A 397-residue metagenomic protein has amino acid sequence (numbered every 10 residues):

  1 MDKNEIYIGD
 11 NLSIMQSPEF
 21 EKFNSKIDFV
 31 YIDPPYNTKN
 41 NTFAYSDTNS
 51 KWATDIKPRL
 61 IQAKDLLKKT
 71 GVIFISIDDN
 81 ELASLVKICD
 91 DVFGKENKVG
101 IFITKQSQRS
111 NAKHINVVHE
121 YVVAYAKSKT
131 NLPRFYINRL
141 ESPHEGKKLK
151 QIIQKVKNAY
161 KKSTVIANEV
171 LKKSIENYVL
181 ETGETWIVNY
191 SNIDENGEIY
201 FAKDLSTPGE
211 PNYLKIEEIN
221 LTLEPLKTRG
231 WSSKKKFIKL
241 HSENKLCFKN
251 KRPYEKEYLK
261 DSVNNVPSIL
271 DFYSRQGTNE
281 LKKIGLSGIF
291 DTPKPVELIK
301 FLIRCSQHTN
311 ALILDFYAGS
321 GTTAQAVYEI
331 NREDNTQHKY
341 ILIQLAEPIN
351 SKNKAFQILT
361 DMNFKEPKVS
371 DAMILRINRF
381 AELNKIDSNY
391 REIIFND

Functional and structural regions predicted by a protein language model:
M1-L312, D334, E347-S351: Class I S-adenosyl-L-methionine
M1-P18, D361-S388, I393: S-adenosyl-L-methionine
N11, W52-A53, L82, P295-F380: Conserved S-adenosyl-L-methionine
A63, T322, D387: Phosphate/nucleotide-binding beta-alpha loop and adjacent structural elements of enzyme active sites
V72, K339, N389: Residues at the starts of beta-strands that form the adenosine-phosphate
N396-D397: Alpha/beta hydrolase fold serine-hydrolase catalytic domain that processes acyl esters and thioesters
